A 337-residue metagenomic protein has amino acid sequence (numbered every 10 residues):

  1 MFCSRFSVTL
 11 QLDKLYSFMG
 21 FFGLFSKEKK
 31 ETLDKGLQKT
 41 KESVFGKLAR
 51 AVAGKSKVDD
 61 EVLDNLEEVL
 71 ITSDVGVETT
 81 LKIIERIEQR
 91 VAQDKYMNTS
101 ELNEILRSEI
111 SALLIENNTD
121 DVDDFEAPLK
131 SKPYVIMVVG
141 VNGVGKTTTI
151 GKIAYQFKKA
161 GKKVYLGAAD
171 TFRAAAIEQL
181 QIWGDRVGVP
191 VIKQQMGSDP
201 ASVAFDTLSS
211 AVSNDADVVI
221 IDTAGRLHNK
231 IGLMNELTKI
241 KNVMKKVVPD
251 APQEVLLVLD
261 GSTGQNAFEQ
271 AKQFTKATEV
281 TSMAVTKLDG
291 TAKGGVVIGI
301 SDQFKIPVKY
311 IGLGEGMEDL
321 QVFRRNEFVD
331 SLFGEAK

Functional and structural regions predicted by a protein language model:
T9, D13-A49: N-terminal accessory targeting/assembly segments
F21, V122-D124, I153, E269-Q270 (+1 more regions): Short beta-alpha junctions and helix-cap segments that line functional grooves
L24-F25, S331-K337: P-loop NTPase catalytic nucleotide-binding module
D34, Q38-A169, A176-M196, A204-A211 (+1 more regions): Primarily NTPase-proximal linker/entry elements flanking Walker-type ATP/GTP-binding cores
Q179, D199-N214, H228-G334: Conserved catalytic-core segment of NTP-binding enzymes
A224-R226: Short glycine-rich anion-binding loops that position phosphate/pyrophosphate groups of nucleotides and phosphorylated
